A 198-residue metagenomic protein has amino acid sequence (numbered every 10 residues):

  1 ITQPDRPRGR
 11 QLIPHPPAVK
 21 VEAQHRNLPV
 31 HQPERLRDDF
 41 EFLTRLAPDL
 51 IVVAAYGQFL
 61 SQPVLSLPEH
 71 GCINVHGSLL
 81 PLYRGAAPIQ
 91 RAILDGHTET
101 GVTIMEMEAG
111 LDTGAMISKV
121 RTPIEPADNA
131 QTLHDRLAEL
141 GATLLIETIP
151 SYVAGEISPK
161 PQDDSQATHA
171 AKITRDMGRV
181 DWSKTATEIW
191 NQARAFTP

Functional and structural regions predicted by a protein language model:
I1-P198: One-carbon transfer enzymes
